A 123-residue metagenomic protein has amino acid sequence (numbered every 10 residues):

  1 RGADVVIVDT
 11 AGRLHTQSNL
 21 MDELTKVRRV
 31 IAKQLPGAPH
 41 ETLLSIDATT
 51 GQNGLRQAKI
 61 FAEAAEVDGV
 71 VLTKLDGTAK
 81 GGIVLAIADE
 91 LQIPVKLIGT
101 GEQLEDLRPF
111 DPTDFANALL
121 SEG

Functional and structural regions predicted by a protein language model:
R1-G123: P-loop/Walker A NTP-binding module and the surrounding RecA-like catalytic core of P-loop NTPases
